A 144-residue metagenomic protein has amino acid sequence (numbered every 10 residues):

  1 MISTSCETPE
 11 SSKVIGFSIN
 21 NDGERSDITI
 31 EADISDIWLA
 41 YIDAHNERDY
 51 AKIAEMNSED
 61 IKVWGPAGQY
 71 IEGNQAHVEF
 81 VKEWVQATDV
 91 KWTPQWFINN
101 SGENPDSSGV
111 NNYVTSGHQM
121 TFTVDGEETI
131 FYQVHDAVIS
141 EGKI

Functional and structural regions predicted by a protein language model:
I2-S3: Bacterial Sec-type N-terminal signal peptides, specifically the leucine/valine-rich hydrophobic h-region
C6-A51, E55: Short, low-complexity N-terminal intrinsically disordered segments enriched in polar/charged residues
P9-S12, I130-I144: Short beta-strand edge/turn micro-motifs at domain boundaries
E24, M56, K62-E72: A short gly/proline-enriched turn/hairpin at secondary-structure junctions
Y41, K52-A54, I61, G73 (+3 more regions): Hydrophobic pocket/interface hotspot
I42-D49, N57-I61, V81-D89, V124: Sec/Tat-exported extracytoplasmic proteins
N57, A67, H118-M120, H135: A mature extracytoplasmic/lumenal domain signature
F80-E128: Surface-exposed, charged secondary-structure patches
